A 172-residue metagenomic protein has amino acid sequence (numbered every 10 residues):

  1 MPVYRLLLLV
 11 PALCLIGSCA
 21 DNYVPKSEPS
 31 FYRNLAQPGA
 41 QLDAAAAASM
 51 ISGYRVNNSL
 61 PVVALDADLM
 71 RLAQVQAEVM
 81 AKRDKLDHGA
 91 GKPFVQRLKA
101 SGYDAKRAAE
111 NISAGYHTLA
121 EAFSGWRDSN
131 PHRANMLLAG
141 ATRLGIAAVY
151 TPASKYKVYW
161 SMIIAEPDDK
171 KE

Functional and structural regions predicted by a protein language model:
M1-L8: Bacterial N-terminal signal peptides that target proteins for export
C14-S18: C-terminal motif of bacterial Sec signal peptides marking the signal peptidase cleavage site
C19-Y23: Bacterial signal peptide processing site
P25-A81: A short alpha-helix/helix-coil micro-patch that ends at or immediately precedes a cysteine
L42, L60, D68, R107-A109 (+2 more regions): Extracytoplasmic
A45, S49-G53, A67-E78, Q96 (+5 more regions): Solvent-exposed, polar/charged alpha-helical surfaces in well-ordered, non-transmembrane soluble domains, broadly
M70-H117: Short, surface-exposed glycine/acidic/tryptophan-bearing loops
L119-E172: Disulfide-stabilized extracellular recognition modules
